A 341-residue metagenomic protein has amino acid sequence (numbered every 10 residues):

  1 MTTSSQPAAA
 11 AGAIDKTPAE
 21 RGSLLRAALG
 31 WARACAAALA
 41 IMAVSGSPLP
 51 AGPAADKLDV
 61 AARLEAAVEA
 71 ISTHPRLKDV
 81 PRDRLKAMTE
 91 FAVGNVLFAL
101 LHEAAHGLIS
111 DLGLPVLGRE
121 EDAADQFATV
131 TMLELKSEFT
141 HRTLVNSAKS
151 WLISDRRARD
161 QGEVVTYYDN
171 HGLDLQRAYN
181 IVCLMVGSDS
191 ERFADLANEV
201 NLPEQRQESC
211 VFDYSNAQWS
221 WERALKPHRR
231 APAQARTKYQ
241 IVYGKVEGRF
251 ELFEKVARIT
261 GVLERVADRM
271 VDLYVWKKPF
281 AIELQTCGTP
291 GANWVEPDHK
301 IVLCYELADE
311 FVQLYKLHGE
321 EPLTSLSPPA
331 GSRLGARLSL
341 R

Functional and structural regions predicted by a protein language model:
P18-A36: Bacterial N-terminal signal peptides that target proteins for export
A34-S45: Bacterial N-terminal signal peptides
A62, A66-L77, E283-V302, L307-L317: Catalytic zinc-binding patch centered on the HExxH motif and its immediate surroundings that defines zinc-dependent
R84-F98, S327-S339: Short pre-active-site segment immediately N-terminal to the catalytic Zn-binding motif
F98-D111, D125, T129, L303 (+1 more regions): Active-site recognition of the HExxH zinc-binding catalytic motif
A105-G113, T129-S137, L152-R156, V186 (+1 more regions): Sec-exported extracytoplasmic/periplasmic mature domains
G118-E134: An active-site-proximal "capping" alpha-helix that borders the catalytic cofactor pocket
V164-M270: Pan-zinc metallopeptidase signature
